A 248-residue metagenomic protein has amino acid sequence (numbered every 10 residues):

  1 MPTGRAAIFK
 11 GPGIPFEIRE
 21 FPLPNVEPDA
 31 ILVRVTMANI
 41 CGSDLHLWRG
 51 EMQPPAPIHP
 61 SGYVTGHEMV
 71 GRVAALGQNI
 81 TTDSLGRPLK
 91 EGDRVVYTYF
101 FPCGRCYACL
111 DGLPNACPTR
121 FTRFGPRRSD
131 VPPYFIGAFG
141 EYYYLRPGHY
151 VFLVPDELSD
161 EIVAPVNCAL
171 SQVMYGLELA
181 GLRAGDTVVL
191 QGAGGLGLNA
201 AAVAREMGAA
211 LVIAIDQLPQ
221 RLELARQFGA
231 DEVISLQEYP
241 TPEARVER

Functional and structural regions predicted by a protein language model:
G4, D93, G185-D186, A210: Nucleotide donor/acceptor-binding cores
R5, E17, P22, R34 (+2 more regions): Residues located in well-ordered beta-strands
P24-A38, M52-L110, P155-E157: Glycine-rich beta-strand-centered segment in the early N-terminal region that forms part of a ligand/cofactor-binding
S43-R49: Cytochrome P450 core scaffold surrounding the K-helix E-X-X-R motif and the conserved "meander" helix-loop region
H67, C103-Q191, Y239-T241: NAD(P)H dinucleotide-binding glycine-rich loop of Rossmann-like/cofactor-binding domains, especially the beta1-alpha1
E178, A201-E206: Surface-exposed amphipathic alpha-helices with a cationic face
T187-L190, R205-R248: Adenosine-nucleotide cofactor-binding segment
G197-L198: N-terminal Rossmann-fold NAD(P) dinucleotide-binding loop
